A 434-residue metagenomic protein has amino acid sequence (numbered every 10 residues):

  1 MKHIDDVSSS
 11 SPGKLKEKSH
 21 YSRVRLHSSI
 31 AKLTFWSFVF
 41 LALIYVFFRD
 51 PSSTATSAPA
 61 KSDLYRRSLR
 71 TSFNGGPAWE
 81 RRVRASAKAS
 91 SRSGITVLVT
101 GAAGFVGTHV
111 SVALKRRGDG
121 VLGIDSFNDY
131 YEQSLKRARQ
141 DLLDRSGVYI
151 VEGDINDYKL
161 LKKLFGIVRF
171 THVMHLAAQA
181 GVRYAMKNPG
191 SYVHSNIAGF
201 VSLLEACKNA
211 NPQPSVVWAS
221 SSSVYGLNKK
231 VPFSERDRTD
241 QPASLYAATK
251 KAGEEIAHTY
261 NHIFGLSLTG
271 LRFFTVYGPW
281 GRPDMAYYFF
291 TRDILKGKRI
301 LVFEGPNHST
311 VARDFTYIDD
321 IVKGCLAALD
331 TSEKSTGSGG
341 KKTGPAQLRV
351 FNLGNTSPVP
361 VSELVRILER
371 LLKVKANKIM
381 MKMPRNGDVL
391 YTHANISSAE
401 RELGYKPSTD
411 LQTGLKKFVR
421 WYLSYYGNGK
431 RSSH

Functional and structural regions predicted by a protein language model:
K2-V276, L329, T409, Y422-H434: N-terminal Rossmann-like NAD(P)+-binding domain of SDR-like oxidoreductases, especially those catalyzing
D6, Y45-S53, P59-R81, S91 (+3 more regions): C-terminal substrate-binding subdomain of Rossmann-fold SDR/epimerase-dehydratase oxidoreductases
S126, Q133-R137, N228-V231, G281-D284 (+3 more regions): Short aromatic-enriched loop/helix-cap "lid" or pocket-rim segments at secondary-structure transitions that line
Y131, G226, G278, N386-D388 (+1 more regions): Generic structural signal for helix capping and beta-alpha/helix-loop junctions
K159, T171, R183, G190 (+9 more regions): Residues in well-ordered alpha-helical elements
L203, G253, A257, F289-F290 (+2 more regions): Aromatic/hydrophobic pocket-lining residues that form π-stacking "cages" and hydrophobic walls in ligand
V217, G226-K230, G265, G281 (+2 more regions): Proline-centered turn/helix-capping motifs that create local helix->coil transitions or kinks
P242-T249, F273, P279, P283-Y287 (+1 more regions): The catalytic Tyr-centered alpha-helix of NAD(P)H-dependent dehydrogenases
